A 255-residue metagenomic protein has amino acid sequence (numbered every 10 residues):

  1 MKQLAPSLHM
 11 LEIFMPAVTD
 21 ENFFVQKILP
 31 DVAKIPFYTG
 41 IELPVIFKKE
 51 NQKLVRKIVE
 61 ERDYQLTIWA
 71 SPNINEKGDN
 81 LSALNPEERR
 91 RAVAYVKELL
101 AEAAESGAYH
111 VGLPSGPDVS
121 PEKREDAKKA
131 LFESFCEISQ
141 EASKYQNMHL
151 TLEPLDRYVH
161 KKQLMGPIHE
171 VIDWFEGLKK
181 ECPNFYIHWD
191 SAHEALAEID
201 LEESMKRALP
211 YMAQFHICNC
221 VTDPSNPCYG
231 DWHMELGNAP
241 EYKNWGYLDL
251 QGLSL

Functional and structural regions predicted by a protein language model:
M1-A104, C182-Y186: N-terminal pre-domain/capping segments
M1-D31, G107-Y109, M165, V171-Y186 (+1 more regions): Histidine-acidic metal/acid-base catalytic patches
L8-E12, L43-V45, I68-P72, L113-S115 (+3 more regions): A cross-domain feature marking catalytic cores of carbohydrate-active enzymes and several ubiquitous metabolic/repair
M15-E21, G40-V55, V119-E122, Y158-M165 (+2 more regions): Acidic-and-aromatic substrate-binding clefts and catalytic sites of carbohydrate-active enzymes
K27-V32, N51-I58, Y95-E102, S134 (+5 more regions): A general structural detector for well-ordered alpha-helical segments in enzyme core domains, enriched
I35-Y38, A108, N147, M212: A structural motif
E61-I74, F132-S143, I172-L178, N244-S254: Alpha-helix-loop-beta-strand connector modules within alpha/beta enzyme cores
S82-Y186: Active-site acidic/histidine proton-transfer and metal-coordination neighborhood in alpha/beta enzyme cores
